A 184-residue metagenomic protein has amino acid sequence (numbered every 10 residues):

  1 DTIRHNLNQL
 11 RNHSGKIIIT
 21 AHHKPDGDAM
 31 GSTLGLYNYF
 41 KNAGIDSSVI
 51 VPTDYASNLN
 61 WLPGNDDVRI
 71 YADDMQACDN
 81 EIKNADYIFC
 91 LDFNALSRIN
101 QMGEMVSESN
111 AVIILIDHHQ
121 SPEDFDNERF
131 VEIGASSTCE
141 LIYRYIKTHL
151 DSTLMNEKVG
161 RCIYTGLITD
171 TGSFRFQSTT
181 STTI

Functional and structural regions predicted by a protein language model:
T2-P25, G35-N42, E123-I184: A structured phosphate/pyrophosphate-recognition subdomain
S14-C78, I82-N84: Anionic-ligand anchoring segments at beta-strand to alpha-helix junctions in alpha/beta enzyme folds, i.e., glycine
H23, G27-A29, F93, H118-H119 (+1 more regions): Generic detector of well-ordered alpha-helical packing
A29-S32, Q101-M102, T179: Residues at alpha-helix caps and immediate loop-helix transition turns in enzyme cores, especially N- and C-cap
Y39, D67-R69, M105-V112, T148 (+1 more regions): A glycine- and small-aliphatic-rich helix-loop capping segment at beta-alpha/alpha-beta transitions that lines
G44, C78-E81, S109, H149-L154: Short, glycine- and charge-enriched coil/turn segments that flank and shape catalytic ligand pockets
R69-E128: Active-site cofactor/cluster-binding pocket
